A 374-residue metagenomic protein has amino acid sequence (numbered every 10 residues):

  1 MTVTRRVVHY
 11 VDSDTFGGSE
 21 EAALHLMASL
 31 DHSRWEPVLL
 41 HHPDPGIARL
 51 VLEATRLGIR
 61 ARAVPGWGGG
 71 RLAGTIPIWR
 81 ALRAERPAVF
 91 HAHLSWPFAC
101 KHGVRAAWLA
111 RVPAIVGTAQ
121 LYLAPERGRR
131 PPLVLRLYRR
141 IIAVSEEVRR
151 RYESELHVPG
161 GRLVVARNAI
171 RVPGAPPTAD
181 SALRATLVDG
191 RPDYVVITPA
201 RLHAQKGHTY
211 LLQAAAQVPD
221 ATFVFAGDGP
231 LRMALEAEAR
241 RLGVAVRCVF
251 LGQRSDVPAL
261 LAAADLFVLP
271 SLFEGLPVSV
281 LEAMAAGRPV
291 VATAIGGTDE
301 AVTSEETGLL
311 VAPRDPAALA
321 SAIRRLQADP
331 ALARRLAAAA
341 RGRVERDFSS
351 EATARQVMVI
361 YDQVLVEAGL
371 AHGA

Functional and structural regions predicted by a protein language model:
H9-A73: N-terminal strand-loop element at the rim of the active site of nucleotide-sugar-dependent glycosyltransferases
G17-A28, Y194-Q217, A221, P230-E236 (+2 more regions): A conserved mid-protein helix/loop that constitutes part of the nucleotide-sugar donor-binding site
L40, P289-A292, V302: Short hydrophobic beta-strand element within catalytic cores of glycosyltransferases and related nucleotide-activated
R139-G174: A short, active-site helix/loop in glycosyltransferases that binds the activated sugar's phosphate group
A175-D189, R240, R341, L370: A short helix/loop element that forms part of the nucleotide-sugar donor recognition site in Leloir-type
Q253, L272: Aromatic "clamp/platform" in nucleotide-sugar-dependent glycosyltransferases that forms part of the donor/acceptor
S304-E305, L309-P316, R325-P330: Conserved acidic donor-binding segment of nucleotide-sugar-dependent glycosyltransferases
A318, R325, L332-D347, T353-V359: A short, well-ordered alpha-helix in the C-terminal region of glycosyltransferases
